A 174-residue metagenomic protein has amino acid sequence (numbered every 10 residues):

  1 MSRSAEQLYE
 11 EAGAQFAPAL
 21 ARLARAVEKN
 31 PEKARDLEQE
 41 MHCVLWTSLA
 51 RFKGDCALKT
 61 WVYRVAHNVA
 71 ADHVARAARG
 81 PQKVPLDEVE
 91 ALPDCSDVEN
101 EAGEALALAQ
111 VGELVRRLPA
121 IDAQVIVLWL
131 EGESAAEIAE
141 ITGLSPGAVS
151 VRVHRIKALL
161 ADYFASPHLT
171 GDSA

Functional and structural regions predicted by a protein language model:
M1-R22, E32-R35, W46: A short, charge-rich alpha-helical start-of-domain segment used by transcription regulators
R3, Q7-Y9, V84, I141 (+1 more regions): C-terminal edge and immediately downstream basic/flexible tail or linker adjoining helix-turn-helix-like DNA-binding
A12, F16-L20, A24, M41 (+2 more regions): Residue-level preference for hydrophobic side chains embedded in well-ordered alpha helices
A17, A21, H42, P119 (+2 more regions): C-terminal flanking helix
D36-C43, T47, C56-N68: Structural recognition of an alpha-helix C-terminal capping motif at a helix-to-coil junction
R51-K53, R64-L86, E101-E104: Arg/Lys-rich amphipathic alpha helix in sigma70-family domain 2
H67, A71, A135-S166: DNA-recognition helix of helix-turn-helix
P93-I126, E131-A136, E140, A161: Amphipathic alpha-helical segment used for protein-protein interaction
